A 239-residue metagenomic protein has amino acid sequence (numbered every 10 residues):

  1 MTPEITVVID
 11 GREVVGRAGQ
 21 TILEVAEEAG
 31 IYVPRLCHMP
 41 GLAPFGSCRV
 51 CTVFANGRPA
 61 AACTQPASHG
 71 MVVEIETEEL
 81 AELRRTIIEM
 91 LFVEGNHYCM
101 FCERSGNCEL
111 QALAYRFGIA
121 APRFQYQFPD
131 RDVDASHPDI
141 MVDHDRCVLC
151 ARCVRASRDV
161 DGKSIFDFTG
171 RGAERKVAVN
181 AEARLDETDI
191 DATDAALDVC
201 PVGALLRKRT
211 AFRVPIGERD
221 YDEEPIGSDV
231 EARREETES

Functional and structural regions predicted by a protein language model:
T2-D10: Eukaryote-biased recognition of intrinsically disordered, low-complexity regulatory segments
V7, F45-G46, I190: Short solvent-exposed loop/turn micro-motifs enriched in small/polar/acidic residues
D10, A18, F45, R171 (+1 more regions): Short glycine-rich loop/turn motifs that provide flexible caps or phosphate-binding loops at active sites
G11, M39, V142-D145: Aromatic-flanked redox-active Cys/Sec active sites in thiol-based oxidoreductases, especially the WC-centered
G11-E13, A181: Short, well-ordered turn and helix-capping elements at secondary-structure junctions
E13-H69: N-terminal cofactor/phosphate-binding cores enriched in small/glycine residues, especially glycine-rich loops such as
R49-V50, R58-S239: Fe-S ferredoxin-like electron-transfer domains and their immediately adjacent linker/connector regions across
